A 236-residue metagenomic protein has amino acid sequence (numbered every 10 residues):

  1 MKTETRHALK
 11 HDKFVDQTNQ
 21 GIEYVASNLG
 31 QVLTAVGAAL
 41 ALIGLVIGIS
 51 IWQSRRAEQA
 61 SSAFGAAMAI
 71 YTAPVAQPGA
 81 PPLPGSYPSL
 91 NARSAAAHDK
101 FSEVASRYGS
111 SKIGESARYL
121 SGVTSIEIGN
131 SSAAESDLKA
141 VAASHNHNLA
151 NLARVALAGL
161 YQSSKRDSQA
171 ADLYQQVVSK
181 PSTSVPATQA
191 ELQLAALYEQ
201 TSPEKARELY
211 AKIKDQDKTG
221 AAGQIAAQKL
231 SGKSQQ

Functional and structural regions predicted by a protein language model:
M1-A38: N-terminal positive-inside, membrane-proximal cytosolic segments immediately preceding the first
G79-A133: Extracytoplasmic/periplasmic/luminal assembly and interaction segments in envelope/secretory/respiratory proteins
N91, I128, S164, Q200-T201: Structural motif corresponding to the intra-repeat A-B loop/turn of tetratricopeptide repeats
V104-G114, A143-A150, V178-A187, K214-A226: Short solvent-exposed coil/turn linkers within tandem alpha-helical repeat scaffolds
